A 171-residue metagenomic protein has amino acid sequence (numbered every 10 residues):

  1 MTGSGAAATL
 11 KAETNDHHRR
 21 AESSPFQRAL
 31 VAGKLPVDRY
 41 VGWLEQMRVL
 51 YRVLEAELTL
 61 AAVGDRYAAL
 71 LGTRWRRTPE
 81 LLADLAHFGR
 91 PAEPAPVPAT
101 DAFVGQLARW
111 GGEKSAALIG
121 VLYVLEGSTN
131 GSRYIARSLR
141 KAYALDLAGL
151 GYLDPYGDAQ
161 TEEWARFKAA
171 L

Functional and structural regions predicted by a protein language model:
M1-L171: Metal- and O2-centered redox machinery and metal/ROS homeostasis
